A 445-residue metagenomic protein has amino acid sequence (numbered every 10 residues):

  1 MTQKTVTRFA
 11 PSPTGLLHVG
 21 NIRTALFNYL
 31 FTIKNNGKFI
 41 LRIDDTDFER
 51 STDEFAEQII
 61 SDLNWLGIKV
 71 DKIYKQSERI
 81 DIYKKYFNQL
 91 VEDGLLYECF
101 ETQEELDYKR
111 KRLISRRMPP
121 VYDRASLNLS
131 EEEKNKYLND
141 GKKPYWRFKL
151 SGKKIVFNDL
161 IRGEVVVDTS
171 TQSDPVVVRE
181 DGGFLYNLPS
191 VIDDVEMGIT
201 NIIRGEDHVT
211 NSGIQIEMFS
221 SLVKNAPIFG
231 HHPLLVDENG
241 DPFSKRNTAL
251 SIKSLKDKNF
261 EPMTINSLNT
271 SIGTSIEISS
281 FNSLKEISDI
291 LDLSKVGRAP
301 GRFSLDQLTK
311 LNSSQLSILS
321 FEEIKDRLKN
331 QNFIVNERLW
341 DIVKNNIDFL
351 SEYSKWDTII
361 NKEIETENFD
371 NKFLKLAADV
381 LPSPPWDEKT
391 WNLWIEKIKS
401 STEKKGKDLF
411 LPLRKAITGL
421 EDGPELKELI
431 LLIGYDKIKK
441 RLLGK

Functional and structural regions predicted by a protein language model:
M1-S115, N211-L222: N-terminal Rossmann-like or analogous alpha/beta NTP/dinucleotide-binding catalytic cores that position adenine
T2-R8, K285-L291, K325-R327, P385-K404: Short amphipathic alpha-helical segments and their helix-coil junctions
T7-P11, E196, N247: Glycine/charged-rich beta-loop-alpha catalytic/anionic-binding loops adjacent to active sites
N28, I59, L90, G94 (+8 more regions): Residue-level signal for inorganic ion chemistry
F31, D62, Q89, M218 (+5 more regions): Residues within well-ordered alpha helices
F48, L222-T366, T418-K445: Catalytic adenosine-cofactor/nucleotide-binding cores of aminoacyl-tRNA synthetases and other
E98, T102-H231, V236-F243, S251 (+1 more regions): Active-site cores that bind ATP or allylic diphosphates and position pyrophosphate for catalysis
F369-I417, E421: C-terminal accessory/binding modules appended to enzymatic or scaffolding proteins
